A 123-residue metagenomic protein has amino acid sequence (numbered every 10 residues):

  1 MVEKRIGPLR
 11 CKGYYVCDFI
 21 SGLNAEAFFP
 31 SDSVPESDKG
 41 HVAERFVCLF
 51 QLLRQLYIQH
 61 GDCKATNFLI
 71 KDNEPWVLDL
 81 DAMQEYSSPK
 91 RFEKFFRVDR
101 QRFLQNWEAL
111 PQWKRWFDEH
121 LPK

Functional and structural regions predicted by a protein language model:
M1-V42: Conserved structural core of kinase catalytic domains
V16, N67-L69: Short, surface-exposed charged micro-motifs
S21, A65, A82: Short, glycine/acidic-enriched loop or turn micro-motifs at the edges of active sites
L49-L53: Conserved hydrophobic alpha-helix
Q55-A65: Catalytic-loop of the protein kinase fold
G61, I70-K71: Catalytic cores of processing enzymes, dominated by hydrolases/peptidases, characterized by acidic/His-rich
K71-K123: C-lobe/activation-segment region of protein kinase-like
